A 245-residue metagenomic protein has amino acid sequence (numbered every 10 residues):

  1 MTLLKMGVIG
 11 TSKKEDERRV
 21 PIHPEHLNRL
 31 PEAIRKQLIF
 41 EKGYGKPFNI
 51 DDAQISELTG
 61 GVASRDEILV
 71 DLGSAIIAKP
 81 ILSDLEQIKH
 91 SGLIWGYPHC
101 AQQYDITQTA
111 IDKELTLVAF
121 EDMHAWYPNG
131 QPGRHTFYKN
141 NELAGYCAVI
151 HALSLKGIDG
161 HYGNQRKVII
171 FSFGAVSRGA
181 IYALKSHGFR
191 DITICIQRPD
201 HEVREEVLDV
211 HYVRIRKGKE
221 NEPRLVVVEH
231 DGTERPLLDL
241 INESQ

Functional and structural regions predicted by a protein language model:
T2-K5, T11-K13, S83-K167: Glycine/serine-rich phosphate-binding loop and adjoining beta1-alpha1 elements at the start of nucleotide-handling
T2-T109, K113: An N-terminal-biased, well-structured beta-alpha scaffold segment characteristic of Rossmann-like dinucleotide-binding
G10-P47, V149-S244: Glycine-rich phosphate/diphosphate-binding loop of Rossmann-like nucleotide-binding domains
F48, Y104, Y127, H201-E202: Generic structural signal for helix capping and beta-alpha/helix-loop junctions
I50-A53, N129-H135, E205-V207: Short secondary-structure transition/capping segments
I55-L58, T136-Y138, V210-R214: Short, hinge-like loop/turn segments at secondary-structure boundaries
E57-D66, V118, I215, L225-G232: Short acidic-hydrophobic, aromatic-tinged amphipathic segments that line or gate anion-handling sites
D66, P98, E121, I196 (+1 more regions): Residues at the C-termini of beta-strands that transition into short coil/loop
